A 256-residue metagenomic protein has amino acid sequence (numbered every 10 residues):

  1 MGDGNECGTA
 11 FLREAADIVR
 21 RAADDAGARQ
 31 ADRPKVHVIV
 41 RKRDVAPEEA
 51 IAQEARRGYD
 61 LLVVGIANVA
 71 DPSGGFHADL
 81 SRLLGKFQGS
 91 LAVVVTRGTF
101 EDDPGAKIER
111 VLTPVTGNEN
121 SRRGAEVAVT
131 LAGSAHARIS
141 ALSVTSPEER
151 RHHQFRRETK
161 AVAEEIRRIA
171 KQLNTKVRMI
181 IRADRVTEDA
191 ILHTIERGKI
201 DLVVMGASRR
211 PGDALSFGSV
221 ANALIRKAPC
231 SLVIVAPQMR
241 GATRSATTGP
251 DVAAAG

Functional and structural regions predicted by a protein language model:
M1, D44-V45, N68-A70, V144-R150 (+1 more regions): A short, flexible beta-alpha/helix-coil linker loop
M1-I39, K107-V162, R167-I181, I200 (+3 more regions): Small/aliphatic-rich secondary-structure junction motif
V38-E49, R182-A190: Charged docking surfaces used in two-component/phosphorelay signaling
K42, V115-T116, R182, A207 (+1 more regions): Conserved residues at beta->alpha junctions
R43-D44, S73, S121, T159 (+2 more regions): A conditional alpha-helix N-cap/helix-loop micro-motif detector
E48-D103, H193-G256: Gly/Ser-rich helix-loop-strand patches that form or flank binding pockets for ribonucleotide-derived cofactors
A52, R122-V129, D189-L192: Amphipathic, non-transmembrane alpha-helical secondary structure
